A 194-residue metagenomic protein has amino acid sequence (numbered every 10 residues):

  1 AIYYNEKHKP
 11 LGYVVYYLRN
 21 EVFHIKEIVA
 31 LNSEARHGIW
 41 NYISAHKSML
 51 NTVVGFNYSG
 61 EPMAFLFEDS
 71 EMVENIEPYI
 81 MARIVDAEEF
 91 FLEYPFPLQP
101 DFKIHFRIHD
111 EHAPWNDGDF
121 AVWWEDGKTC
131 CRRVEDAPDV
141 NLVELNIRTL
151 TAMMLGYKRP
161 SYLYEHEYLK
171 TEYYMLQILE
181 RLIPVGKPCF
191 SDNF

Functional and structural regions predicted by a protein language model:
A1-F194: Intrinsically disordered, low-complexity, positively biased terminal segments
